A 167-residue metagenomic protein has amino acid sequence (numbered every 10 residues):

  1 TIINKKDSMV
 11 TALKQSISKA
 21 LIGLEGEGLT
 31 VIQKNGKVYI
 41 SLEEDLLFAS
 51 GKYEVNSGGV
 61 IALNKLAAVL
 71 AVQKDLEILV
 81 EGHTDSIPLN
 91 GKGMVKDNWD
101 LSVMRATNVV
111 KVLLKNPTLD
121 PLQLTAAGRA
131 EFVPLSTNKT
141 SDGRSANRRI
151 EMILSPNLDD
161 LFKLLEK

Functional and structural regions predicted by a protein language model:
T1, E43-F48: Acidic/histidine-rich, surface-exposed loop or edge segments in extracytoplasmic proteins
T1-I32: Extracellular/lumenal/periplasmic "stalk" regions immediately C-terminal to a signal peptide or transmembrane helix
E25-E27, V31, L63-V72: Short amphipathic alpha-helices and their capping/turn segments at secondary-structure boundaries
L29, V38, R148-I150: Change "...and in nucleic-acid phosphodiester-cleaving endonucleases..." to "...and in nucleic-acid processing enzymes
K37-E43: Short, aliphatic-rich beta-strand segments
L47-K65, Q73, H83-L164: Periplasmic OmpA-like peptidoglycan-binding domain that tethers envelope proteins to the cell wall
